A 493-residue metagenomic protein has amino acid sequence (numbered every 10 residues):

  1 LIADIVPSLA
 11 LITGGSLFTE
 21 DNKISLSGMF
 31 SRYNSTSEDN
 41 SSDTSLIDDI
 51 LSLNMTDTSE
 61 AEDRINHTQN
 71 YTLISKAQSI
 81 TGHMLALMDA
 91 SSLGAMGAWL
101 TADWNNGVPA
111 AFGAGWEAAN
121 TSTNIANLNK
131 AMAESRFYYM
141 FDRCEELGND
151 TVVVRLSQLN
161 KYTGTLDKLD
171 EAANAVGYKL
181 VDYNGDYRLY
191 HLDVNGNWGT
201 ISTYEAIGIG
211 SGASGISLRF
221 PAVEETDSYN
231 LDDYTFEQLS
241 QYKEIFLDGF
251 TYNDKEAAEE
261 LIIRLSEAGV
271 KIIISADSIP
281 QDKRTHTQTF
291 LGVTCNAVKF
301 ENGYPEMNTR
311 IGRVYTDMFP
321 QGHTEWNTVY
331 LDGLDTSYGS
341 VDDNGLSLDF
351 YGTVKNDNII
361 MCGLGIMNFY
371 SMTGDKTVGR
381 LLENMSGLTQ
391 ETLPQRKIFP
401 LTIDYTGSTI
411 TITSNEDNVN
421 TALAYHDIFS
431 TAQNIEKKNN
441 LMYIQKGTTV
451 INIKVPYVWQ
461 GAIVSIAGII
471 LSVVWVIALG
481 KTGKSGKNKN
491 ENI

Functional and structural regions predicted by a protein language model:
I2-K355, M361-T373: Extracytoplasmic
L11, N174, E383-G387, Q433: Intrinsic disorder/low-complexity segments
D103-N105, F290-G292, T377-R380, A467-V473: Generic alpha-helical propensity signal that fires on short helical segments and nearby coil/disordered stretches
E146, K179-L180, H191, I273 (+5 more regions): Ser/Thr- (and often Asn-) enriched beta-sheet segments in non-cytosolic proteins
T203-Y204, T287, T373-T377, A424-Y425 (+1 more regions): Surface-exposed beta-strand edges and their flanking turn/coil or helix-capping segments
G210-G212, Q390-N492: Active-site-proximal, structured, solvent-exposed surfaces of multi-pass membrane proteins that position macromolecular
I360-L393: Catalytic cores of secreted or luminal carbohydrate-active enzymes
